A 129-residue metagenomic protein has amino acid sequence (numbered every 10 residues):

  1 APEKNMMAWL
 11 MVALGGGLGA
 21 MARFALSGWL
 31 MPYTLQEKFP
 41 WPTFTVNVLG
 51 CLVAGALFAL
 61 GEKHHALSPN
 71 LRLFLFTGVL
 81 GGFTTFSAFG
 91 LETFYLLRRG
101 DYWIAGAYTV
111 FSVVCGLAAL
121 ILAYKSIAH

Functional and structural regions predicted by a protein language model:
A1-H129: Membrane-interface helix-loop junctions in multi-pass transporters/channels
